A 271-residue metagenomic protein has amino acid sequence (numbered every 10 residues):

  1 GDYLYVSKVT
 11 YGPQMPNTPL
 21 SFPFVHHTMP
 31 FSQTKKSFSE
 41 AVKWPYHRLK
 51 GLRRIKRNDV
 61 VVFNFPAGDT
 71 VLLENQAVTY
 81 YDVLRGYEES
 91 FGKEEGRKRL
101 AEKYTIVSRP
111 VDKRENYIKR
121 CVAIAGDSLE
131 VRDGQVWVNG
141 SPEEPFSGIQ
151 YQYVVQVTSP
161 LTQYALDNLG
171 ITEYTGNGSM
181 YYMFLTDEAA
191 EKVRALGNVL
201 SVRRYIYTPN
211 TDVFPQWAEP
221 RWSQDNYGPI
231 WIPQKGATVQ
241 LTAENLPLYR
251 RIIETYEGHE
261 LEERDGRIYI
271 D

Functional and structural regions predicted by a protein language model:
D2-D271: Extended hydrophobic leader/signal-anchor segments used for secretion and membrane insertion
